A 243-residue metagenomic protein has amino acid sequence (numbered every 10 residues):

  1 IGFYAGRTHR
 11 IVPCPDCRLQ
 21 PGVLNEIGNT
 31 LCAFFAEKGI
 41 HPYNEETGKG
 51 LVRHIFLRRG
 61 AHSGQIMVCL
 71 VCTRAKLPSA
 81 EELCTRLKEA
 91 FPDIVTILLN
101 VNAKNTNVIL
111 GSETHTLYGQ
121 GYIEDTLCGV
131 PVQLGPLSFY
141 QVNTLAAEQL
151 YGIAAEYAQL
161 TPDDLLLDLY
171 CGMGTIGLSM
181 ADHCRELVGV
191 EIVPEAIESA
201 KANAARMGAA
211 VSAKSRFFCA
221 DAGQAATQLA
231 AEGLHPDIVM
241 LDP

Functional and structural regions predicted by a protein language model:
I1-P42, H62, L77: Extended interfacial segments that mediate partner engagement and assembly in macromolecular machines
I1-R7, L57-R59, H115-T116, G121-L127: Short beta-strand elements
G2-A5, C69-V71, A200: Short, acidic/hydrophobic/Gly-rich beta-strand patch recurrent on exposed beta strands that often constitutes part
V12-P15, L24, G28, G64-A80 (+2 more regions): Accessory substrate-recognition/RNA-binding modules or partner subunits associated with SAM-dependent
P13, L57, S63-T73, P131-G135 (+1 more regions): Short, aliphatic-rich beta-strand segments
T30, F34, H54, K201-A204: Peripheral terminal and linker regions in Fe-S/redox and tRNA-modifying enzymes
Y43-R59: A short glycine-rich, hydrophobically flanked beta-strand micro-motif that places a catalytic Asp/Glu for divalent metal
S79-P243: Rossmann-like S-adenosyl-L-methionine
